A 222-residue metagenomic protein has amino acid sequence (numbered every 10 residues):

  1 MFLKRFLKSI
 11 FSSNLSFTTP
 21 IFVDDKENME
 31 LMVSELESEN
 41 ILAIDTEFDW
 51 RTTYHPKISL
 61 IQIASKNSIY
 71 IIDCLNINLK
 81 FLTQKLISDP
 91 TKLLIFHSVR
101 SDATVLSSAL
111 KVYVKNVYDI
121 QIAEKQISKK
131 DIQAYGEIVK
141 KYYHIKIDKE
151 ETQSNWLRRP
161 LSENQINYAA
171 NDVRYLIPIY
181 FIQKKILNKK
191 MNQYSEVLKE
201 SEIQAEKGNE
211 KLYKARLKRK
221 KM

Functional and structural regions predicted by a protein language model:
M1-M222: DEDD superfamily 3′-5′ metal-dependent exonuclease/proofreading module
